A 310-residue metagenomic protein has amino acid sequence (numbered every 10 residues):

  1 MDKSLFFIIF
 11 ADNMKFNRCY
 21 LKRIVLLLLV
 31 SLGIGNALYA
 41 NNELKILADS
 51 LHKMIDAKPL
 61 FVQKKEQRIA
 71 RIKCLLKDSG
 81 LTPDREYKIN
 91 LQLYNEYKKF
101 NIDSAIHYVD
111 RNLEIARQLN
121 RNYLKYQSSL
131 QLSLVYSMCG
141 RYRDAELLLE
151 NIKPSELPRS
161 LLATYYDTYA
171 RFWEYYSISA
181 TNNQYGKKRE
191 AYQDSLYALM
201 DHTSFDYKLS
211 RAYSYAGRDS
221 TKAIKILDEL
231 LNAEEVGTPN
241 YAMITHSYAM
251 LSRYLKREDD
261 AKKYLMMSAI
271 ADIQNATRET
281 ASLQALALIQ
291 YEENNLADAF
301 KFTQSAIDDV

Functional and structural regions predicted by a protein language model:
M1, L32-I34, V236: Feature targets compositionally biased, intrinsically disordered low-complexity regions with long contiguous runs
D2, A11-D12: Acidic, Ala/Val/Gly-enriched low-complexity intrinsically disordered segments
S4-F7, K22-L27: Sec-dependent signal peptide recognition, specifically the positively charged N-region followed immediately by
F7-I9, C19-Y20, A37-V310: A "functional boundary" signal
D12-V25: Bacterial N-terminal signal peptides that target proteins for export
V25-G35: Bacterial N-terminal signal peptides
